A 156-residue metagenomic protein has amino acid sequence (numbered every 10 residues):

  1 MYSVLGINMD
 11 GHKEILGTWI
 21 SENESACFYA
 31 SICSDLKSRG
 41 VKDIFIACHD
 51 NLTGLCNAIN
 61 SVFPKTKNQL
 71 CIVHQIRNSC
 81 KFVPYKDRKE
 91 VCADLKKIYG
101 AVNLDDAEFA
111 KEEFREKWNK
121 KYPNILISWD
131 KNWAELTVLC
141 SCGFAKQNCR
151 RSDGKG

Functional and structural regions predicted by a protein language model:
M1-H49, T53, N57, S61-K65 (+1 more regions): RNase H-like nuclease fold core
H12, I72, E90, A134-C142: Short acidic (Asp/Glu) and glycine-rich catalytic loops that position anionic groups and cofactors
E14-T18, V41-D43, I76, C92-Y99 (+1 more regions): Short acidic, glycine/Ser/Thr-rich loop/turn "cap" segments at secondary-structure junctions
E22-F28, P84, N103-A107: Intrinsic-disorder/low-complexity, polar/charged segments
S25-Y29, N51, L55, Q75 (+7 more regions): Helical mechanochemical/support elements of P-loop NTPase systems and associated helical scaffolds
I44-A47, N68-I72, D106, K121 (+1 more regions): Short, surface-exposed helix-loop/turn micro-motifs enriched in polar/charged residues
I46-T53, A58-K96: Conserved beta-strand -> loop -> alpha-helix junction used to position metal-binding or nucleic-acid-contacting
K97-G156: Acidic/histidine-rich catalytic cores and adjacent linkers of DNA breakage/strand-transfer/modification proteins
